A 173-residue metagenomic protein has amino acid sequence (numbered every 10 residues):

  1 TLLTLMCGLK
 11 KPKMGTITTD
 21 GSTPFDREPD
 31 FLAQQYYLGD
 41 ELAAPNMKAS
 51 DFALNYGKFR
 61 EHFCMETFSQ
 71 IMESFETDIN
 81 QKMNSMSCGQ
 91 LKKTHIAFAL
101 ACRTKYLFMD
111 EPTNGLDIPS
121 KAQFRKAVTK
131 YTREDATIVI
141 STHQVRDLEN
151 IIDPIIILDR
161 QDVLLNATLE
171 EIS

Functional and structural regions predicted by a protein language model:
C7: Helix-to-loop junction immediately C-terminal to a conserved catalytic motif
G15-D26, D30-F31: Conserved ABC transporter NBD signature motif
Y36-T94: ABC-family P-loop ATPase nucleotide-binding domains
I96, L116: Hydrophobic anchor residue at the start of the ABC signature
L107-E111: Catalytic Walker B motif of ABC-type/P-loop ATPase nucleotide-binding domains
K121-E134: Helical segment within the ABC ATPase nucleotide-binding domain
